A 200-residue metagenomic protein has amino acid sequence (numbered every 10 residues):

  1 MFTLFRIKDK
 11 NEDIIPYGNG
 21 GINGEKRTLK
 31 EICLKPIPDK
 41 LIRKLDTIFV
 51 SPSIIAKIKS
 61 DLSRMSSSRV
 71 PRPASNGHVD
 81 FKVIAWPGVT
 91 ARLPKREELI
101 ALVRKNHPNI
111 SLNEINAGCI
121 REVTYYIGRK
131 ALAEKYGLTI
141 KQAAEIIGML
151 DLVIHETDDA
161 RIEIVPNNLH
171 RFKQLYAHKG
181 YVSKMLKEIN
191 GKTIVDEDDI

Functional and structural regions predicted by a protein language model:
M1-V153, T157-I200: Nuclease and nuclease-like effector domains acting on nucleic acids or nucleotide cofactors
